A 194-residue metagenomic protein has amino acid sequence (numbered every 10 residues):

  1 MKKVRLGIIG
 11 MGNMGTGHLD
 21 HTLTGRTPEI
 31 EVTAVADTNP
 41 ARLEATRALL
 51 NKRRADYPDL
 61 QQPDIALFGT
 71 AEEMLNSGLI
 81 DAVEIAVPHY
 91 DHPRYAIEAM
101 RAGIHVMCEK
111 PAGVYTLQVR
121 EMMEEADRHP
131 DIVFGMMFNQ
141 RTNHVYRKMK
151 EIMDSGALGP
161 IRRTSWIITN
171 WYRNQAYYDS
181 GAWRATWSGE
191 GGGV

Functional and structural regions predicted by a protein language model:
M1-P58: N-terminal Rossmann-like dinucleotide-binding module
G10, I132, Q140-V194: Predominantly a Rossmann-like dinucleotide-binding segment in NAD(P)-dependent oxidoreductases
R26-E29, R53-L60, A102, D127-I132 (+1 more regions): Short helix-capping segments at alpha-helix termini
T33, I65, D81: Conserved acidic residues
V35, V83, T164: Receiver (REC) domain switch-region micro-motif
A45, E73, A82, R94 (+3 more regions): Alpha-helical elements of Rossmann-like donor-binding domains used by nucleotide-donor carbohydrate transfer enzymes
D64-T70: Conserved SAM-binding strand-loop segment of SAM-dependent methyltransferases
G78-A82, P88-R141, G156: Beta-strand-loop-alpha-helix segment that lines the small-molecule cofactor/substrate pocket of alpha/beta enzymes
